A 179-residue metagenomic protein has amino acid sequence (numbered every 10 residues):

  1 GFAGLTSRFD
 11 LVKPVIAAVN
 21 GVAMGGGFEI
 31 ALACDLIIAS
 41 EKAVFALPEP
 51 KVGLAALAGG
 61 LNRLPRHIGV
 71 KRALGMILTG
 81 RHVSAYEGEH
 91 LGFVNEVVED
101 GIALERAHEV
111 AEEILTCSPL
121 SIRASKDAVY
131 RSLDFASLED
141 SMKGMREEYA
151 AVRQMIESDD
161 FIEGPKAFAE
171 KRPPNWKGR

Functional and structural regions predicted by a protein language model:
G1-N20, V52, N62, H67 (+2 more regions): An acidic, glycine-rich surface segment that forms the CoA-thioester-binding/catalytic face of crotonase-fold enzymes
F2, G25, A58, H82-V83 (+2 more regions): Glycine-rich phosphate-binding loop at the start of an alpha helix
T6-V52, H82: Glycine-rich beta-to-alpha active-site loop
V19, L64, R72-R81: Short helix- or helix-capping micro-motifs that position conserved polar/aromatic residues at function-defining sites
I38-A43, V94-R146, R153, W176-R179: C-terminal long alpha-helix characteristic of the crotonase
K166-R179: Terminal low-complexity tails and localization/encapsulation signals of metabolic enzymes
